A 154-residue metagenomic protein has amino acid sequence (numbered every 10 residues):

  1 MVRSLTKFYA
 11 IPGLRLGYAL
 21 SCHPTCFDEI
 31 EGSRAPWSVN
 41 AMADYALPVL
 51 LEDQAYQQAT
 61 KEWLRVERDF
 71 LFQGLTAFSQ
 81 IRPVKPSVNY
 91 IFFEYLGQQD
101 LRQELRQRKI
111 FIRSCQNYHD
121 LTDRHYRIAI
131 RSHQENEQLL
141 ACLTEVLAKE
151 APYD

Functional and structural regions predicted by a protein language model:
M1-A77, P83: PLP-dependent aminotransferase class I/II
L5, F111-N117: Short beta-strand->loop
G13, S87, D120-T122: Short acidic/glycine-enriched loop/turn segments that link adjacent beta-strands
H23, L96-Q99, S132-E135: Helix N-cap motif at beta-to-alpha junctions
I30, L101-E104, L139-C142: Hydrophobic side chains in well-ordered alpha-helices
L64-D69, L75-K109: Conserved PLP-binding catalytic core of the aspartate aminotransferase-like
Q107-R108, H119-D154: PLP-dependent enzyme catalytic core of the Aspartate aminotransferase-like
